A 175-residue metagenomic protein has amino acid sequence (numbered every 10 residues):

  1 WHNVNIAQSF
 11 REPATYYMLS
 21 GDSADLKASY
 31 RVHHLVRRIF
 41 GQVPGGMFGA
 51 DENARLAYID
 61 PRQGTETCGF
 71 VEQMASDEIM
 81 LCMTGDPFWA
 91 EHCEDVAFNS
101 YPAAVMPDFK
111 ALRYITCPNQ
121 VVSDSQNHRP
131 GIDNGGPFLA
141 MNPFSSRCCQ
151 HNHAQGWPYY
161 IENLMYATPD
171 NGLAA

Functional and structural regions predicted by a protein language model:
W1-A175: Glycan-recognition and catalytic cores of secretory/periplasmic carbohydrate-active enzymes
